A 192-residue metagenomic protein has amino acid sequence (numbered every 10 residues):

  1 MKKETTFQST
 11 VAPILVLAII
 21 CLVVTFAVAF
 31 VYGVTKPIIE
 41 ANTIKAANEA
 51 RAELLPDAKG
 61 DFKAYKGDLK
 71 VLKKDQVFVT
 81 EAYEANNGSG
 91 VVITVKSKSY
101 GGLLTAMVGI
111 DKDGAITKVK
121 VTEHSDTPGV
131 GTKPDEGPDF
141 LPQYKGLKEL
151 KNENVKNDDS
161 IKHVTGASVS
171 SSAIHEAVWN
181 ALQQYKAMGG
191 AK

Functional and structural regions predicted by a protein language model:
K2-K192: Flexible, solvent-exposed loop/hinge segments and secondary-structure transition points
